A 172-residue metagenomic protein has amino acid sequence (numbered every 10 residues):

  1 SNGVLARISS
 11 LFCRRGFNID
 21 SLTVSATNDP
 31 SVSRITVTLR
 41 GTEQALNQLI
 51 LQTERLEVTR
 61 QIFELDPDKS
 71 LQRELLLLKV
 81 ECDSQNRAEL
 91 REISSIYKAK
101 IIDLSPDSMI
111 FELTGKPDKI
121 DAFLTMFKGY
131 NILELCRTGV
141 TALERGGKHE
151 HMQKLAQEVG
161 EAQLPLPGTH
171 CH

Functional and structural regions predicted by a protein language model:
S1-S33, T38-H172: Long, contiguous binding/interaction regions
